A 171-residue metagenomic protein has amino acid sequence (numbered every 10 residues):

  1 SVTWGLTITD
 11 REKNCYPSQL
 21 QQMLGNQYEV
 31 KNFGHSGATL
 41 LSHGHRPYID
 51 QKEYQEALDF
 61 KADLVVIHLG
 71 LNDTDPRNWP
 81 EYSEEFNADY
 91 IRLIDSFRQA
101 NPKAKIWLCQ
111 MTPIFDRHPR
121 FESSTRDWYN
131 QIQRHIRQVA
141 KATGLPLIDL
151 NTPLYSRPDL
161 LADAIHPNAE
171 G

Functional and structural regions predicted by a protein language model:
V2-I91, D127: Conserved SGNH/GDSL esterase-like catalytic core that processes O-acyl groups on lipids and polysaccharides
E29-K31, K105, G144-P146: Conserved beta-strand segments of alpha/beta enzyme cores
N32-G34, Q110, D149-N151: Residue-level recognition of beta-strand->loop/alpha-helix junctions
I67, W107-Q110: Structural beta-sheet core signal
L93-F97: Hydrophobic positions in alpha-helices of CheY-like receiver
A100-I106: A short helix->loop->beta-strand "cap" motif at the edges of active sites that frequently abuts
P113-L150: Substrate-gating cap/lid alpha-helix
P146, A162-G171: Histidine-centered active-site loop/cap adjacent to the catalytic His in serine esterases/O-acetyl transfer systems
